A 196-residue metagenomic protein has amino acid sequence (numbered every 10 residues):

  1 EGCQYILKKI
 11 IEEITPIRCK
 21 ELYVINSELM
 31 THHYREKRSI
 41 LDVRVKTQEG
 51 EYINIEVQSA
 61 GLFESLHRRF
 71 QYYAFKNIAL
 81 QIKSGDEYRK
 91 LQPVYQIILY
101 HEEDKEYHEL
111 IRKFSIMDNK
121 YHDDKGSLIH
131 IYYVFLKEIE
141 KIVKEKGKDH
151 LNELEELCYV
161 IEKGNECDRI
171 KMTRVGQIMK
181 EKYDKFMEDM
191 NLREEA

Functional and structural regions predicted by a protein language model:
E1, E12, Y133-F135, E156-V160: Short, hydrophobic/amphipathic alpha-helical patches that form generic packing surfaces within helical domains
E1-H130, E140: Accessory alpha/beta interaction modules
G2-I6, S65, D149-N152, R174 (+2 more regions): Charged, alpha-helix-enriched surfaces in structured cytosolic catalytic cores of large nucleotide-utilizing machines
I53-Q58, E155-A196: Short, charged alpha-helical interaction segments and adjacent helix-coil junctions
H122-D124, K148, E153: Glycine-enriched loop-and-adjacent helix/strand subsegments that border the catalytic/binding cleft of enzyme cores
I129, V134-K137, D149: Intrinsically disordered, low-complexity linker/assembly segments
